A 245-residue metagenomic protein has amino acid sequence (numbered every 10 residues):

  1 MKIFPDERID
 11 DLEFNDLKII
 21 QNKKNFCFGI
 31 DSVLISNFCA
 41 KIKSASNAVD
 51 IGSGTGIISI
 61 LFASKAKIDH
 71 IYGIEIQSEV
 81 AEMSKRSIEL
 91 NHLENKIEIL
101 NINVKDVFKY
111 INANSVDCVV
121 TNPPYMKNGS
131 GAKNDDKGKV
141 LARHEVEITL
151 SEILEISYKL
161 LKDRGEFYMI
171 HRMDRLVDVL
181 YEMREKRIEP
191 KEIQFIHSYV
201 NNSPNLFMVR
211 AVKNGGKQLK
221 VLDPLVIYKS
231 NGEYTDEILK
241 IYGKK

Functional and structural regions predicted by a protein language model:
K2-I42: Class I SAM-dependent transferase core
E13, L93, R184-R187: Short, structurally constrained coil/turn elements that cap an alpha-helix or connect an alpha-helix to the following
I20, E98-L100, K191-Q194: General small-molecule cofactor/ligand-binding pocket signal
K24, E147-P204: Conserved Class I SAM-dependent methyltransferase catalytic core
I35, N122, I153, A211: Residue-level signal for inorganic ion chemistry
F38-A132: Conserved SAM/SAH cofactor-binding pocket of Class I
P123-E152: Mobile active-site "lid"/loop adjacent to the S-adenosyl-L-methionine
S203-K245: SAM/dcSAM-binding transferase cores
